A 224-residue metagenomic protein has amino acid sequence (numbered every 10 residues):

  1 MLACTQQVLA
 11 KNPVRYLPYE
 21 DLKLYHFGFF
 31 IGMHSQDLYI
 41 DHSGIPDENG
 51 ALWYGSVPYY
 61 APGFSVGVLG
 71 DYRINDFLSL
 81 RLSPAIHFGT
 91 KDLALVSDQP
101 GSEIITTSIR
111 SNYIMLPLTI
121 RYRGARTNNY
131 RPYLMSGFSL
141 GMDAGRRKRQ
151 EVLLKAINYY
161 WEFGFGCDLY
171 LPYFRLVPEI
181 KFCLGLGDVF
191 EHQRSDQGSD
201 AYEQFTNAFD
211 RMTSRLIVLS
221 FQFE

Functional and structural regions predicted by a protein language model:
Q7-P62, L216, Q222-E224: Short glycine/proline- and aromatic-enriched beta-strand/turn motifs that initiate or cap beta-hairpins
K11-P18, I74-D76, I120-R126, L169-L171 (+2 more regions): Outer-membrane beta-barrel proteins
K23-Y25, Y60-F64, R110-L116, Y130 (+2 more regions): Residues that define the transmembrane beta-barrel architecture of outer-membrane proteins
F29-M33, F64-Y72, P84-I86, L116-Y122 (+5 more regions): Residues on the lipid-exposed face of transmembrane beta-strands in outer-membrane beta-barrel proteins
H34-L38, H87-K91, S139-G145, C183-G187: Structural signature of outer-membrane beta-barrel domains
D37, L78-L80, N128, Y173-L176: Repeated loop/turn-to-beta-strand initiation elements of outer-membrane beta-barrel proteins
D41-V57, G89-I109, A144-L154, F190-F209: Flexible, solvent-exposed loop segments that connect beta-strands
A156, Y170-E224: Predominantly the C-terminal beta-signal and adjacent terminal strand-loop region of outer-membrane beta-barrel
